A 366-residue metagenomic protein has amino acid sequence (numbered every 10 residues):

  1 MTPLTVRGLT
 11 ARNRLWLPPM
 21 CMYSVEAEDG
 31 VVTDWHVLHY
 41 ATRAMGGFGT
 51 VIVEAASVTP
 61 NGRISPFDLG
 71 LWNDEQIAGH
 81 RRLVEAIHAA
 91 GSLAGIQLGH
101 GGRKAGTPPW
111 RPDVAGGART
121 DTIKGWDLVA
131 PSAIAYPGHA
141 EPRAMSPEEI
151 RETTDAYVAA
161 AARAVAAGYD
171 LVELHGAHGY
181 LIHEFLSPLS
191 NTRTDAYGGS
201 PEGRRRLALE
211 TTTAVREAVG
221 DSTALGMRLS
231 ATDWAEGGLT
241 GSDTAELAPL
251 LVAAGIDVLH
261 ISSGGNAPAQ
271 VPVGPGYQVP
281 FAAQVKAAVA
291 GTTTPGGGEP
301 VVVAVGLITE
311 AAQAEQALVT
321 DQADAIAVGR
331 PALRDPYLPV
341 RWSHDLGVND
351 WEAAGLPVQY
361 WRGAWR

Functional and structural regions predicted by a protein language model:
M1-R366: Flavin-dependent oxidoreductase catalytic cores
